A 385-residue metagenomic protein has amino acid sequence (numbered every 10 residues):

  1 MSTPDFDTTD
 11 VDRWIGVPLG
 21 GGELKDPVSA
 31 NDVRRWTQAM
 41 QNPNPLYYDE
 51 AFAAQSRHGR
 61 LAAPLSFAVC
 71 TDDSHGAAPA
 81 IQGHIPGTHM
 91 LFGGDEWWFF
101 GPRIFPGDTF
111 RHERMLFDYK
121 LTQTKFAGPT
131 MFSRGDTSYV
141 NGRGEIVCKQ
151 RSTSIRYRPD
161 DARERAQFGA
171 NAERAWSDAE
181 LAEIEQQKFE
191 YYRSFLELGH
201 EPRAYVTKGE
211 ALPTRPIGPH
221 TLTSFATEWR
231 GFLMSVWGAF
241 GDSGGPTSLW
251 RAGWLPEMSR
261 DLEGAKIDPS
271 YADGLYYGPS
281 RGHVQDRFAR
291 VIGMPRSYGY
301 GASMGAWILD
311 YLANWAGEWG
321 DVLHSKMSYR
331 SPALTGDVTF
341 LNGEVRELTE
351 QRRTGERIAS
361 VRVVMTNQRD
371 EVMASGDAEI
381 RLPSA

Functional and structural regions predicted by a protein language model:
M1-P18, G93-K208, P213-T214, H220-G231 (+3 more regions): HotDog/MaoC-like acyl-thioester-processing domains
S2-G94, D161-W319, A385: Hot-dog-fold acyl-thioester-processing enzymes
A316-V322, Q351-R353: Phosphate-handling active-site elements
L323-S328: Long, charged, glycine-rich C-terminal linkers/tails
